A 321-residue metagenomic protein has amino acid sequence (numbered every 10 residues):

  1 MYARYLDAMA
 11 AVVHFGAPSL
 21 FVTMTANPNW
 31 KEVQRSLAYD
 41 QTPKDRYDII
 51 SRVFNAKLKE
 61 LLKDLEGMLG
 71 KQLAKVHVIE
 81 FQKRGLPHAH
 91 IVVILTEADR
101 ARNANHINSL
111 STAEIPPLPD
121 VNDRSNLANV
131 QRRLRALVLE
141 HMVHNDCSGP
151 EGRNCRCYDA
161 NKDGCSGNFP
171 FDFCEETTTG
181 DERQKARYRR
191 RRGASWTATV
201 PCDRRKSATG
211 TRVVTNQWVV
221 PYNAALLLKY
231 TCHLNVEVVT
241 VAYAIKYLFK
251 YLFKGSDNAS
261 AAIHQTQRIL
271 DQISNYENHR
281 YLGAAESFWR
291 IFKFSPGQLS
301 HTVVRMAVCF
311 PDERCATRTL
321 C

Functional and structural regions predicted by a protein language model:
M1-C321: Extended, structured polyanion-binding interfaces
